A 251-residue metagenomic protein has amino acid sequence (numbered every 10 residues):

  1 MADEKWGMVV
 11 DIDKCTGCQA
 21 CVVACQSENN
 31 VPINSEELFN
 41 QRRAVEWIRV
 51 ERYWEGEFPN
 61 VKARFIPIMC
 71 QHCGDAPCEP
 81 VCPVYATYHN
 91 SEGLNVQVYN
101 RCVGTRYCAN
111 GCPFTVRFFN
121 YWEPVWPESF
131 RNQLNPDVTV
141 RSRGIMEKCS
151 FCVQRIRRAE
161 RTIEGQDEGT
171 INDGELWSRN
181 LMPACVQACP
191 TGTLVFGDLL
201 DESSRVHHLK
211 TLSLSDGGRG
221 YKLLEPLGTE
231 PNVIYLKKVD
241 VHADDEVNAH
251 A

Functional and structural regions predicted by a protein language model:
M1-A251: Non-ligating segments of multi-cofactor redox enzymes
